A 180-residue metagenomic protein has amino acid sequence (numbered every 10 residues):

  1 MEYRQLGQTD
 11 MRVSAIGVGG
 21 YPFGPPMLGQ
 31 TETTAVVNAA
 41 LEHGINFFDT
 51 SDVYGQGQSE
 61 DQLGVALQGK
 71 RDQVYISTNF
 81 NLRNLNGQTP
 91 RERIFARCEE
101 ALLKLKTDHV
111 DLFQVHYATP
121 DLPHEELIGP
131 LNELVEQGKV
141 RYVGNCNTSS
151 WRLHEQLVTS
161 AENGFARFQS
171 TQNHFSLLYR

Functional and structural regions predicted by a protein language model:
M1-Y75, E136: N-terminal binding-site loop/beta-alpha segment at the start of enzyme catalytic domains that lines or forms
Q5, V13-G17, N46-F47, Q73-N79 (+3 more regions): Structural preference for beta-strand elements that scaffold enzyme active sites
M11, F23, F80, T148 (+1 more regions): Hydrophobic pocket-lining residues within nucleotide cofactor-binding pockets
G19-T31, F80-F95, H116-L122: Active-site mouth loops of central-metabolism enzymes
M27-L41, Q88-L105, E126-G129, L153-V158: Short, acidic/polar
A66-L67, R93-I94, S160-G164: Short, hinge-like loop/turn segments at secondary-structure boundaries
L102-P123: Active-site groove signature of glycoside hydrolases
A118, L122-R180: Beta/alpha (TIM)-barrel catalytic core signal, keyed to glycine-rich beta->alpha loops juxtaposed to Asp/Glu that bind
